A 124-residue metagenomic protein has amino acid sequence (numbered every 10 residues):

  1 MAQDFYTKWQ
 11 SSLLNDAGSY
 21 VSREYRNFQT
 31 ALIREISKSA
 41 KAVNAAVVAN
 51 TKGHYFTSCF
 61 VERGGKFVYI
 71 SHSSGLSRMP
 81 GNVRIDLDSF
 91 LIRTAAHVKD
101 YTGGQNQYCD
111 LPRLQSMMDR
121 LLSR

Functional and structural regions predicted by a protein language model:
M1-D4, R120-R124: Short intrinsically disordered terminal tails
A2-G64, A95: Negatively charged, low-complexity tracts enriched in Asp/Glu with abundant Ser/Thr
A31, E35, R113-R120: Long, highly charged amphipathic alpha-helices
F56-M117: Intrinsically disordered, low-complexity regulatory segments enriched in Ser/Thr/Pro and charged residues
